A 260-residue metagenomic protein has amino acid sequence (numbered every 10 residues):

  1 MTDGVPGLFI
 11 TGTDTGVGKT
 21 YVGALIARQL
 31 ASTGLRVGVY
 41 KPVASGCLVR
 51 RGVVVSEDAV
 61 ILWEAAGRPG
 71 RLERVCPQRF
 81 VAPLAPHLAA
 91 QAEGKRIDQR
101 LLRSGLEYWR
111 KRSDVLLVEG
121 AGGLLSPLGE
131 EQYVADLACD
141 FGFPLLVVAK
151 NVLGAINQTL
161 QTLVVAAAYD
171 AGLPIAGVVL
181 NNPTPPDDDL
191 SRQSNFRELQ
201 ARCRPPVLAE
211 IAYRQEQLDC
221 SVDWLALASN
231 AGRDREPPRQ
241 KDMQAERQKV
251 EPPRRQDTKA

Functional and structural regions predicted by a protein language model:
D3-F9: Extreme N-terminal starter segment of soluble prokaryotic enzymes
G7, Y21-R96, R100, G105-Y108: N-terminal phosphate/diphosphate-binding loop that engages ATP/GTP or pyrophosphate donors across diverse enzyme folds
T11-T13: Residues at the beta-strand->loop junction immediately N-terminal to the Walker
G16, I26, Y108, V115 (+2 more regions): Conserved catalytic-core segment of NTP-binding enzymes
V54-A59, V164-A166, S194-R197, L225-L227: Short, hinge-like loop/turn segments at secondary-structure boundaries
V81, Y213-C220: A short acidic, often aromatic-flanked loop/helix-cap motif at beta-alpha or helix-coil junctions that lines enzyme
L218-R239, R247: NTP-binding/hydrolysis catalytic cores, primarily Walker-type P-loop NTPases
P238-E246, P253-K259: Short, low-complexity, charge-dense intrinsically disordered segments
